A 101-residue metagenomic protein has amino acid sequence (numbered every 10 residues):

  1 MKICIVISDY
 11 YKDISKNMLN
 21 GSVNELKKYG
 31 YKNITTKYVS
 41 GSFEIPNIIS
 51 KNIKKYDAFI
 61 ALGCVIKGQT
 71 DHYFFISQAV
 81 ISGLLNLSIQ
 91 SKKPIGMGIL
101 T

Functional and structural regions predicted by a protein language model:
M1-T36, S40: Glycine-rich phosphate/diphosphate-binding loop of Rossmann-like nucleotide-binding domains
D9-Y10, C64-V65, L100-T101: Short, ordered loop/turn segments at secondary-structure junctions
L26, N52, S88: Hydrophobic pocket-lining residues that define ligand/cofactor binding sites across diverse proteins
T35-K51: N-terminal beta-loop-helix "entrance" segment that forms/cooperates in small-molecule cofactor or anionic ligand
T36, A58-L62, P94-L100: Short beta-strand segments at enzyme active-site cores
I48-L84: Glycine-rich phosphate-binding loop
I81-T101: C-terminal binding/interaction regions
